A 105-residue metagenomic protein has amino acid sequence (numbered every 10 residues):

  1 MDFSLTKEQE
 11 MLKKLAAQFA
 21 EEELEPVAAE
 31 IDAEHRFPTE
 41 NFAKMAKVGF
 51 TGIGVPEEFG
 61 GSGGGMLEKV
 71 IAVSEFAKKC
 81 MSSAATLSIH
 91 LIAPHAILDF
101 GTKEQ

Functional and structural regions predicted by a protein language model:
M1-E8: Intrinsic disorder at enzyme termini
M11-E22: A non-catalytic, amphipathic alpha-helix used as a structural packing/dimerization or gating element in enzyme scaffolds
L24-Q105: Glycine-rich flavin
